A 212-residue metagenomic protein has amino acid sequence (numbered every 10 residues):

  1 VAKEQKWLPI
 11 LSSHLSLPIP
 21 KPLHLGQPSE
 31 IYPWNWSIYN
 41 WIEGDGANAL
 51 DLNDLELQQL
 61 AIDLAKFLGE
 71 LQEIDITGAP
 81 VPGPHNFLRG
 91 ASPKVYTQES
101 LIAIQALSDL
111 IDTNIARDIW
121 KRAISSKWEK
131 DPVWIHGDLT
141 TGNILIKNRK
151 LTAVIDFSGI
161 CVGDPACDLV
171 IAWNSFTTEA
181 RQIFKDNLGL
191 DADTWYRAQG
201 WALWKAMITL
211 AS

Functional and structural regions predicted by a protein language model:
V1-K94, Q105-I111, K127-E129: ATP-binding pocket architecture of kinase catalytic cores
E4, L8, T97-S100, A166 (+2 more regions): A general structural signal for well-ordered alpha-helical segments in protein cores
K6, L55-E56, A153, V170-A172: Glycine-rich, phosphate-binding/catalytic loops in enzymes
L8, P22, N40, L64 (+7 more regions): Generic structural signal for small/hydrophobic residues in well-ordered secondary structure, especially within
P22, D118-L169: Active-site acidic catalytic loop and adjacent metal/ATP-binding pocket of ATP-dependent phosphoryl transfer enzymes
E30, N148-K150, L203: Short strand-connecting beta-turns/loops that link adjacent beta-strands
I62, G159-V162, V170-S212: Helix-rich C-terminal or lid/interface subdomains of diverse kinases
